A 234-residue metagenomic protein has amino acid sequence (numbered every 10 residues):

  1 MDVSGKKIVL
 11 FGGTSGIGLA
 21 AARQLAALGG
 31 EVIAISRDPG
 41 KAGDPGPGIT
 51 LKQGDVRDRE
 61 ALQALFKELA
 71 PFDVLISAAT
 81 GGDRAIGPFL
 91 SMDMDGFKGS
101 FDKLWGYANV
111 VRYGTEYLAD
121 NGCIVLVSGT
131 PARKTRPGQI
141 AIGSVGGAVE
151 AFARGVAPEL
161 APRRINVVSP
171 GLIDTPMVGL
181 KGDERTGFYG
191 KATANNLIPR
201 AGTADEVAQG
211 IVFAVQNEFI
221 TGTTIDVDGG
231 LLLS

Functional and structural regions predicted by a protein language model:
T14, A21-R23: N-terminal Rossmann NAD(P)H-binding glycine-rich loop of SDR-like oxidoreductase domains
G46-E60: Rossmann-fold cofactor-recognition segment
R57-P71: Conserved Rossmann-fold cofactor-binding substructure of NAD(P)-dependent oxidoreductases
S77-G96, G179: Conserved mid-core segment of classical short-chain dehydrogenase/reductases
P88-V110, Y117, C123-A161, L172-I173: Catalytic loop of short-chain dehydrogenase/reductase
E150, E159-D174, I220-V227: Conserved Rossmann-fold SDR core element
I173-N195, S234: A glycine/serine/threonine-rich, flexible loop-to-helix segment that serves as the NAD(P) cofactor-binding "lid"
T203-V227, L232: C-terminal substrate-recognition "lid" of short-chain dehydrogenase/reductases
